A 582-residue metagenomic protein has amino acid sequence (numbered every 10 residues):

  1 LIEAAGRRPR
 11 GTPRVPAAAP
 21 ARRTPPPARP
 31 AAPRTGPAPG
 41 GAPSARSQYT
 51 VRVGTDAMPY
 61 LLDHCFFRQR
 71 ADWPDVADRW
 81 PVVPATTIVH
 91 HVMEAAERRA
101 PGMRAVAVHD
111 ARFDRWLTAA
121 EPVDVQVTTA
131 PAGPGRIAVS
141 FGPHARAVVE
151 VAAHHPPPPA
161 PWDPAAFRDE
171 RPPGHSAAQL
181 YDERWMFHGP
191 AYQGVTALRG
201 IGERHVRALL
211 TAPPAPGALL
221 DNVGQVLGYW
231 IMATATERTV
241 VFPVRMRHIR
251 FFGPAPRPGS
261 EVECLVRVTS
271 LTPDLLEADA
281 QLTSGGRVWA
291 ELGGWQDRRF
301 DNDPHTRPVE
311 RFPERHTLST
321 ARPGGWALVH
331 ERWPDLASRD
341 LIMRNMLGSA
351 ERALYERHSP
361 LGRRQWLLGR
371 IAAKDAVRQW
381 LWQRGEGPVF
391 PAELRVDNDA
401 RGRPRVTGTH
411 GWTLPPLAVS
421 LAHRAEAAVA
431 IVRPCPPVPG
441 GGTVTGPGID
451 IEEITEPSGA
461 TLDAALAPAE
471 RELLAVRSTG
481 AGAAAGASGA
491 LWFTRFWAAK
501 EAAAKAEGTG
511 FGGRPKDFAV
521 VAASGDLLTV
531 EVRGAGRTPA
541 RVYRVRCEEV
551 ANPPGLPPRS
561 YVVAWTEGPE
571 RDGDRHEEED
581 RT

Functional and structural regions predicted by a protein language model:
L1, P20-R23, V127, L198 (+5 more regions): A residue-level signal for conserved active-site and pocket-lining positions in enzyme catalytic cores
I2-A5, A506: Hydrophobic residues in alpha-helical segments
A4-W326, R537, H576-T582: Acyl-thioester-processing domains in fatty-acid/polyketide/NRPS systems
H316-T582: Core catalytic alpha/beta fold that binds nucleotide/phospho-ligands
